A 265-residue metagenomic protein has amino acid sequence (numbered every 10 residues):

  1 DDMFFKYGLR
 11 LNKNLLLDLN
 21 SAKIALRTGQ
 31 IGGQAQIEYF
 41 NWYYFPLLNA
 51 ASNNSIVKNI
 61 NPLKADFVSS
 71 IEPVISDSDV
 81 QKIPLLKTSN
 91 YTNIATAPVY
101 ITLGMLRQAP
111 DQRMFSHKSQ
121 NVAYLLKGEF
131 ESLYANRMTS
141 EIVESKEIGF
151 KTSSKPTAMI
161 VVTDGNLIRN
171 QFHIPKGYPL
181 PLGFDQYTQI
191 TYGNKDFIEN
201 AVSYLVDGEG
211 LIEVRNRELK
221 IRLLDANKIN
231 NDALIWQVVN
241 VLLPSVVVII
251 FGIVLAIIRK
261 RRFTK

Functional and structural regions predicted by a protein language model:
D1-G210: Acidic, S/T/G-rich, low-cysteine, solvent-exposed domains in lumenal/extracellular/periplasmic regions of secretory
N20, N216-R217, R261: Sparse recognition of residues in long alpha-helices and their boundaries
E213-N240: Short, aromatic-rich amphipathic segments at membrane interfaces that lie adjacent to a transmembrane helix or signal
V239-V247: Hydrophobic H-region at the start of alpha-helical membrane spans
V246-K260: Alpha-helical transmembrane segments
F263-K265: Cytoplasmic C-terminal tails of single-pass
